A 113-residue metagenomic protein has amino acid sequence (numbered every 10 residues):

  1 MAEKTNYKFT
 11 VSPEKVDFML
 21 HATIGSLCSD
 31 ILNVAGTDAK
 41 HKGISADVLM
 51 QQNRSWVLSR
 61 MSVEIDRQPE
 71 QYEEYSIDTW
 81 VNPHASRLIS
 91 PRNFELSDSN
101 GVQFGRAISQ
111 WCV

Functional and structural regions predicted by a protein language model:
M1-L58, V102-R106, V113: Hot-dog-fold acyl-thioester-processing enzymes
A2, N6, S62-V113: HotDog/MaoC-like acyl-thioester-processing domains
